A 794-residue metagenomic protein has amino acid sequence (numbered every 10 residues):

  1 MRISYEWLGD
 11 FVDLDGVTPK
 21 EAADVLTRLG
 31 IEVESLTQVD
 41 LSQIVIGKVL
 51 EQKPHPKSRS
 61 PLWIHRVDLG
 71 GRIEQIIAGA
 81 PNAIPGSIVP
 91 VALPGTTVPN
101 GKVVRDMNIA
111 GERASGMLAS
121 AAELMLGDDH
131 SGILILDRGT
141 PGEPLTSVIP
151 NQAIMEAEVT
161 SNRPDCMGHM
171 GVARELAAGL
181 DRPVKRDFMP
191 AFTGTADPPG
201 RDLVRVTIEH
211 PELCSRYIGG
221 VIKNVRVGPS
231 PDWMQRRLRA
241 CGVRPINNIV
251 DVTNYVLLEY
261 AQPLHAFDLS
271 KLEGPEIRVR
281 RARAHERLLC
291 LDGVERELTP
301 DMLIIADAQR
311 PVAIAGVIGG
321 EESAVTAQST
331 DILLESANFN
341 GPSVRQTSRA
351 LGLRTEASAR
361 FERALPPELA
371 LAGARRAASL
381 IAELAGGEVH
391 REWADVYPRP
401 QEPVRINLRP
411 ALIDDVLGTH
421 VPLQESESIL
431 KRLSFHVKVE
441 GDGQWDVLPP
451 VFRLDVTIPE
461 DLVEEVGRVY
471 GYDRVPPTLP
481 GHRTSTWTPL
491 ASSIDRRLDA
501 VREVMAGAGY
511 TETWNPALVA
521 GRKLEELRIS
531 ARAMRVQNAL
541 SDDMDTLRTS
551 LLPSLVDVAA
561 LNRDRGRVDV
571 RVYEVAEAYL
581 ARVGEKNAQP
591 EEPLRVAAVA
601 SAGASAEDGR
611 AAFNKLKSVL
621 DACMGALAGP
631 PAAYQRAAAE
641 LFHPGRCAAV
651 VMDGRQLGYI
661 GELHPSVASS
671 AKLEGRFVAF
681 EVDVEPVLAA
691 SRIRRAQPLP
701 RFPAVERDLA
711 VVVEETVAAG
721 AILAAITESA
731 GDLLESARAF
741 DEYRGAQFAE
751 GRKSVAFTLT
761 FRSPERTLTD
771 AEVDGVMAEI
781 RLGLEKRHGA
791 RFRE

Functional and structural regions predicted by a protein language model:
M1-D197, L333, G352, E356 (+4 more regions): Phosphate-backbone binding interfaces of nucleic-acid-interacting proteins
Y5, F11-V12, D24, L29 (+4 more regions): Glycine/proline-enriched, intrinsically flexible loops and inter-domain linkers
D40-Q43, T193-G194, V256, L448 (+4 more regions): Beta-rich nucleic-acid/ligand-interaction surfaces
I46-I77, Q235-R236, T253-E322: Conserved mixed alpha/beta core segments that line enzyme active sites in large multi-domain catalysts
A110-E123, D129-L134, L145-I149, A153 (+5 more regions): Mobile "lid/hinge" segments at catalytic clefts and subdomain interfaces of large enzymes
G171, I406-V570, R707, T760-R762 (+2 more regions): Extended, well-folded interaction surfaces typified by the phenylalanyl-tRNA synthetase beta subunit core
L176-I208, A385-I413, T419-H420, L462: Terminal amphipathic helices with adjacent charged low-complexity linkers/tails
K431-F435, D455, N515, R582 (+3 more regions): A carboxyl-terminal module marker
